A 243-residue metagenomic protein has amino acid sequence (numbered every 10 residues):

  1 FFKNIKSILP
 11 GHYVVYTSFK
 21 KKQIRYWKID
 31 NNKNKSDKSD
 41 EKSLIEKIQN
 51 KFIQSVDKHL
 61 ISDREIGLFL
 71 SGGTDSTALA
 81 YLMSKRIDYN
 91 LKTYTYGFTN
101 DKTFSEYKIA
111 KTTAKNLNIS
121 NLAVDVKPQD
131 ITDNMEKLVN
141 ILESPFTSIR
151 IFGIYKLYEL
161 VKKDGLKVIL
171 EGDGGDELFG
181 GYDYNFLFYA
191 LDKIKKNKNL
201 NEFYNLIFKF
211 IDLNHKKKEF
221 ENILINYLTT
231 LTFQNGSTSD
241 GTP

Functional and structural regions predicted by a protein language model:
F1-S39: N-terminal segments that mediate ammonia production and transfer in glutamine-dependent amidotransferase systems
N31-P243: ATP-dependent adenylate-handling active sites, centered on carboxylate activation for C-N bond formation
